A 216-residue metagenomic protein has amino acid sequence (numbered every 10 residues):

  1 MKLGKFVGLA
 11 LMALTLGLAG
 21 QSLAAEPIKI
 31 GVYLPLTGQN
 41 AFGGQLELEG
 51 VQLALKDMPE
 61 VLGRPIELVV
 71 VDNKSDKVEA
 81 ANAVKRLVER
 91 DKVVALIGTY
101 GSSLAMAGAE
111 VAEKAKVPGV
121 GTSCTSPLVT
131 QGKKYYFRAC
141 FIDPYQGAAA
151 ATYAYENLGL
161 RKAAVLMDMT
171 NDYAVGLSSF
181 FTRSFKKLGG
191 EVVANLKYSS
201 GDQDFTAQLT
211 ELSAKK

Functional and structural regions predicted by a protein language model:
M1-A10: Bacterial N-terminal signal peptides that target proteins for export
L18-A24: Sec/Tat signal peptide C-region and signal peptidase I cleavage site
P27-G44, T99, K162-D168: Short beta-strand segments enriched in small/hydrophobic residues
I28-K29, R64-E67, R90-A95, K114-G119 (+4 more regions): Loop/turn elements at helix/coil->beta-strand transitions in domains of secreted/extracellular proteins
F42-E49, D57-T130, A139, Y198-F205: Beta-alpha junction/loop-to-helix N-cap segments that form part of ligand/metal-binding clefts
A54-M58, R86, T152-N157, R183-S184 (+1 more regions): A generic secondary-structure signal
Y136-S200: An alpha-beta-alpha
F205, L209-K216: Short, intrinsically disordered, charge-balanced linker/junction segments flanking boundaries in proteins
